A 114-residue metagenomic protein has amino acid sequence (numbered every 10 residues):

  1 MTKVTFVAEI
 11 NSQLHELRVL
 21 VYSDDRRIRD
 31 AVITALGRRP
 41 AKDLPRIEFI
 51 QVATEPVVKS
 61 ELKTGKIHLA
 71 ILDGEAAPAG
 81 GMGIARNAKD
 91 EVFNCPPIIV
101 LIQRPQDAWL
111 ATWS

Functional and structural regions predicted by a protein language model:
E16-G37, A70: Conserved acidic segment of CheY-like receiver
I33, H68-K89: Conserved phosphotransfer microenvironments
P40-F49: A generic structural motif
Q51-L69: Acidic, metal-coordinating helix/loop segments flanking the phosphotransfer/catalytic sites of two-component signaling
T54-V57, A77, Q103-A108: Negatively charged, flexible loop motifs adjacent to catalytic sites in prokaryotic signal transduction proteins
H68, V92-P97: His-Asp phosphorelay/catalytic-motif detector in bacterial-type signaling
G83, V100-S114: Alpha4 helix (beta4-alpha4-beta5 surface) of REC/receiver domains from two-component response regulators
